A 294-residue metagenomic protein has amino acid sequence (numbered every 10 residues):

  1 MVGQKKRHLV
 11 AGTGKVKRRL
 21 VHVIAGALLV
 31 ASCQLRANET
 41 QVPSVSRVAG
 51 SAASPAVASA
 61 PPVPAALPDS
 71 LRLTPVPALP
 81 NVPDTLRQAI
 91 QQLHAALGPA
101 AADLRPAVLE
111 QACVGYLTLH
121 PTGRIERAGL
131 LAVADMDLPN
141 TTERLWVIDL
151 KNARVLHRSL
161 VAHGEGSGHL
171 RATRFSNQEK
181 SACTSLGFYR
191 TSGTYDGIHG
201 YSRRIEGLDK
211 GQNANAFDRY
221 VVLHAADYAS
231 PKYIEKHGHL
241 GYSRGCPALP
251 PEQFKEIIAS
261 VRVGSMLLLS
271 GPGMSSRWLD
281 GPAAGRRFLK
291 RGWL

Functional and structural regions predicted by a protein language model:
M1-K17: N-terminal secretory signal peptides that target proteins for export/translocation
R18-A25: Sec-dependent signal peptide recognition, specifically the positively charged N-region followed immediately by
C33-R36: Bacterial signal peptide processing site
R47-R244, E252-S260, S265, M274-L294: Cell wall/extracellular polymer interaction/catalysis modules
L249: A conserved hydrophobic position in a structured secondary element of the catalytic/binding core that shapes
L269-S270: C-terminal, well-folded lobe of enzymatic/effector domains
